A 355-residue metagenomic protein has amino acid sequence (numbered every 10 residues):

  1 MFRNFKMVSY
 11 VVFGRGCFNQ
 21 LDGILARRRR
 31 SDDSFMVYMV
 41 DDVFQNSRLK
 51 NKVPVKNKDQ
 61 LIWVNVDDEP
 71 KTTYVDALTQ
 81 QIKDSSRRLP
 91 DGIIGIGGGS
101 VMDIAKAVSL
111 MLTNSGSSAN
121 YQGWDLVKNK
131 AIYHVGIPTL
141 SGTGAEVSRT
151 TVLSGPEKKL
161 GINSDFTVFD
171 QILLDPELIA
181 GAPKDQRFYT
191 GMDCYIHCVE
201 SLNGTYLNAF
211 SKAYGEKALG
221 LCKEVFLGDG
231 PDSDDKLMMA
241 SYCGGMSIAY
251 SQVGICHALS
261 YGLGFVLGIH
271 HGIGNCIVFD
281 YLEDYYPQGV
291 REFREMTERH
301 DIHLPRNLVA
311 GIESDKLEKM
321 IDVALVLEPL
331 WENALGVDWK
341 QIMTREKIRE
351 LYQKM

Functional and structural regions predicted by a protein language model:
M1-G92: ATP/NTP phosphate-donor binding region
K6, R294-M355: C-terminal charged capping/lid subdomain of soluble metabolic enzymes
F18-D22, Q45-L49, S100-K106, G144-V147 (+1 more regions): Short glycine/serine/threonine-rich phosphate/pyrophosphate-binding segments that cradle anionic phosphate groups
T73-Q81, R87-E177: Glycine/threonine-rich beta-strand-loop-alpha-helix active-site module that forms ligand/phosphate-binding
G142, G245-H270: Glycine-rich phosphate/pyrophosphate-binding beta-alpha loops
T151-Y250: Carboxylate- and glycine-rich phosphate/diphosphate-binding segment that chelates Mg2+/Mn2+
Y261-H300: Catalytic phosphate/nucleotide-handling subdomain of diverse soluble enzymes
